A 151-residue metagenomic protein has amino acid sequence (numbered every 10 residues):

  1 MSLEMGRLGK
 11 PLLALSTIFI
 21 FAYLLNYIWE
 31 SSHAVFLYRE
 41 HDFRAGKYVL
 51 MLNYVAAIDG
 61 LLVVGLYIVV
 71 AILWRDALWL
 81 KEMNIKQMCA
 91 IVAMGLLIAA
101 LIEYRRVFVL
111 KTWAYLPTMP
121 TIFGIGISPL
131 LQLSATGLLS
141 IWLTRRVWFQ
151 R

Functional and structural regions predicted by a protein language model:
M1-R151: Aromatic-rich, lipid-facing transmembrane alpha helices and their immediate juxtamembrane interface loops in integral
